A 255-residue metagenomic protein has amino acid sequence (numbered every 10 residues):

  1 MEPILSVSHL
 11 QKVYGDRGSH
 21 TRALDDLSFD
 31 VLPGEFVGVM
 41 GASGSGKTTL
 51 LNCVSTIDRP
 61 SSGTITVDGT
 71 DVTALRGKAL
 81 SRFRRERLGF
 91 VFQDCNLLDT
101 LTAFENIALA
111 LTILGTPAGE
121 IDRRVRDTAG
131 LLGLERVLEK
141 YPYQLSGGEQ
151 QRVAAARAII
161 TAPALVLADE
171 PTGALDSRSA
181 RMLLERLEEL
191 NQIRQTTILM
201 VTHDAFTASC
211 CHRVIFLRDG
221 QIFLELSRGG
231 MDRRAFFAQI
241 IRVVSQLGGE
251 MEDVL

Functional and structural regions predicted by a protein language model:
S55: Helix-to-loop junction immediately C-terminal to a conserved catalytic motif
G63-D71: Conserved ABC transporter NBD signature motif
L101-L109: Short coil-to-helix segment of the ABC ATPase nucleotide-binding domain corresponding to the Q-loop/switch region
Y141-L145, E149-Q151: Conserved ABC ATPase signature
I160-A164: A short, proline-enriched helix->beta-strand linker immediately N-terminal to the Walker B motif in ABC-type P-loop
V166-D169: Catalytic Walker B motif of ABC-type/P-loop ATPase nucleotide-binding domains
Q221-S245: Conserved beta-strand-loop-alpha-helix hinge in the C-terminal portion of ABC ATPase nucleotide-binding domains
